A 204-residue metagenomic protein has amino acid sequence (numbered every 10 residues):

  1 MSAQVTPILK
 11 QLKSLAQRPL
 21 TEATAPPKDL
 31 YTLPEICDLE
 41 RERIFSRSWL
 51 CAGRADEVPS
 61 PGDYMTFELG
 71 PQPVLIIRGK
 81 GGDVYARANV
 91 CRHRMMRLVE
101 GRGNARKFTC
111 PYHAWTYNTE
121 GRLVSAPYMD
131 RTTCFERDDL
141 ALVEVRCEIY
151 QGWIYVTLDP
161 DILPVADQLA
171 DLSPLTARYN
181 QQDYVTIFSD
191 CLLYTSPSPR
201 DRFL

Functional and structural regions predicted by a protein language model:
M1-Q17: General detector of N-terminal leader/presequence modules that precede the first folded domain
S14-P26: Short, contiguous pre-domain boundary segments
T24-L75: Non-catalytic accessory segments flanking enzyme active sites
C51-A55, Y184-L193: Short amphipathic
E57-P160, A166-P174: Rieske [2Fe-2S] iron-sulfur-binding domain
D171-D183: A short, charged helix-loop
L175-R178, S189-S196: A contiguous, surface-exposed recognition patch within enzymatic or periplasmic domains that forms
Y194-P197, D201-L204: Single conserved hydrophobic/aromatic residue that forms the stacking wall/gate of nucleotide- or nucleobase-binding
